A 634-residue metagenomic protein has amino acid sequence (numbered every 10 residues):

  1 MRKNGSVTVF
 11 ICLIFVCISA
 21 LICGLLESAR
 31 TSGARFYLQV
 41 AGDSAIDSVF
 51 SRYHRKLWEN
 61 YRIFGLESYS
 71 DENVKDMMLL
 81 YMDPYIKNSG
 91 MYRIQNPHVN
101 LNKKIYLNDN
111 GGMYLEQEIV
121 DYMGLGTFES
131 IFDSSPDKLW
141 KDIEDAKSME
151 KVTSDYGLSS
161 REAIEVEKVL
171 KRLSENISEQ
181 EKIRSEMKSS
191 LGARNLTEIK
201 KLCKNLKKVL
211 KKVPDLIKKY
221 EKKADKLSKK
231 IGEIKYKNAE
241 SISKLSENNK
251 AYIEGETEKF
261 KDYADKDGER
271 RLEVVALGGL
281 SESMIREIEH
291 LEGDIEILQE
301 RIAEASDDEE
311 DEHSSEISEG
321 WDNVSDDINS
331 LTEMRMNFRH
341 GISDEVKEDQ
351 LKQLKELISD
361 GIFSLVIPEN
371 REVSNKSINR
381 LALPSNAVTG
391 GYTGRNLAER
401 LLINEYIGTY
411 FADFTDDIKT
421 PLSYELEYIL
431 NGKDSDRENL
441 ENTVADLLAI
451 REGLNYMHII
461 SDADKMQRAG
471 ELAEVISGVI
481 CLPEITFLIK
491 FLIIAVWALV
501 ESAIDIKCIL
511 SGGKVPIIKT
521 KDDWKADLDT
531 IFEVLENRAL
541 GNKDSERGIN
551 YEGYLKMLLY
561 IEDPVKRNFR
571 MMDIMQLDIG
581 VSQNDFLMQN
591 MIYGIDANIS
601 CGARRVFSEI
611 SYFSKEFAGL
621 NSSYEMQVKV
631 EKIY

Functional and structural regions predicted by a protein language model:
M1-D76: Alpha-helical assembly-interface signal, strongest on the long, hydrophobic N-terminal helix that forms
R55, R62-Y634: Long, compositionally biased low-complexity segments
